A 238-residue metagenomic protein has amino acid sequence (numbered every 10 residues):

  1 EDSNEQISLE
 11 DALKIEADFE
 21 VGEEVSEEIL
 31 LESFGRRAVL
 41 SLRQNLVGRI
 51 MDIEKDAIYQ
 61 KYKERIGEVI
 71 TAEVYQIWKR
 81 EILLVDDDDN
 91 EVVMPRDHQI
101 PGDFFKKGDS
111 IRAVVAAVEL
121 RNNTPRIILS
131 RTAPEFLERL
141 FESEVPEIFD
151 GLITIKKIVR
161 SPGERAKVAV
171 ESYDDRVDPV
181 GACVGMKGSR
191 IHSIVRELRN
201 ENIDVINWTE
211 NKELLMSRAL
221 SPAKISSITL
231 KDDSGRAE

Functional and structural regions predicted by a protein language model:
E1-E238: RNA-contacting regions in translation and RNA-metabolism proteins, encompassing KH/S1 modules where present
